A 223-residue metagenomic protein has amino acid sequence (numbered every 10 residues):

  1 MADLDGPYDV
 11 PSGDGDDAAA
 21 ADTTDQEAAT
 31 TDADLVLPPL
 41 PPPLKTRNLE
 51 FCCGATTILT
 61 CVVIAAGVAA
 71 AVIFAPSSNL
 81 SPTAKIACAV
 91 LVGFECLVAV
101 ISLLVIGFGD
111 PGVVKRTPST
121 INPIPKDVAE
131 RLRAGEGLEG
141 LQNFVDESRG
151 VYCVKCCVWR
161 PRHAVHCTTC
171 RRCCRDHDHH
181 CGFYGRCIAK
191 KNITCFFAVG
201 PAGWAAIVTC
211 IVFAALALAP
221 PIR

Functional and structural regions predicted by a protein language model:
M1-R223: Intracellular leaflet-associated regions of eukaryotic membrane-associated proteins
